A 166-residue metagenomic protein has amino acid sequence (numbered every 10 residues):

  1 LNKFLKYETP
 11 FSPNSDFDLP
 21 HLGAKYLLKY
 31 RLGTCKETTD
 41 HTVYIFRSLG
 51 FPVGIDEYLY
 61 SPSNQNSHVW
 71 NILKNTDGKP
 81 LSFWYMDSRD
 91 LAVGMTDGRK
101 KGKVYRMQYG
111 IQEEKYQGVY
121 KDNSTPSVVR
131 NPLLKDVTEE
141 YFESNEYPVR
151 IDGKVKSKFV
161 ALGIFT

Functional and structural regions predicted by a protein language model:
L1-F4, F17-K25, Y30-R31, K36-S124: Hydrophobic/aromatic-rich core segments of domains that either
T9-S15: A structural motif
Q65, M95-T166: Mixed-charge, low-complexity segments
